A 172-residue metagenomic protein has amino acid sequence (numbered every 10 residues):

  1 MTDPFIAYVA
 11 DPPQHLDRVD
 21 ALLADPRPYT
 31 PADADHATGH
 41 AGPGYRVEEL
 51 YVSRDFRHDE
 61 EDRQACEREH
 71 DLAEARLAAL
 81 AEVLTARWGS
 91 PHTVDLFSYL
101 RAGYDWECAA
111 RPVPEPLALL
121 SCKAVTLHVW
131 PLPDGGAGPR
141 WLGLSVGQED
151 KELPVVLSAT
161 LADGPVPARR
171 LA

Functional and structural regions predicted by a protein language model:
M1-A109, S145-A172: Short helix/turn-capping signatures at newly exposed starts of structured segments
C108-S145: Aromatic/basic-lined ligand-recognition segments that form π-stacking hydrophobic pockets flanked by Lys/Arg to engage
